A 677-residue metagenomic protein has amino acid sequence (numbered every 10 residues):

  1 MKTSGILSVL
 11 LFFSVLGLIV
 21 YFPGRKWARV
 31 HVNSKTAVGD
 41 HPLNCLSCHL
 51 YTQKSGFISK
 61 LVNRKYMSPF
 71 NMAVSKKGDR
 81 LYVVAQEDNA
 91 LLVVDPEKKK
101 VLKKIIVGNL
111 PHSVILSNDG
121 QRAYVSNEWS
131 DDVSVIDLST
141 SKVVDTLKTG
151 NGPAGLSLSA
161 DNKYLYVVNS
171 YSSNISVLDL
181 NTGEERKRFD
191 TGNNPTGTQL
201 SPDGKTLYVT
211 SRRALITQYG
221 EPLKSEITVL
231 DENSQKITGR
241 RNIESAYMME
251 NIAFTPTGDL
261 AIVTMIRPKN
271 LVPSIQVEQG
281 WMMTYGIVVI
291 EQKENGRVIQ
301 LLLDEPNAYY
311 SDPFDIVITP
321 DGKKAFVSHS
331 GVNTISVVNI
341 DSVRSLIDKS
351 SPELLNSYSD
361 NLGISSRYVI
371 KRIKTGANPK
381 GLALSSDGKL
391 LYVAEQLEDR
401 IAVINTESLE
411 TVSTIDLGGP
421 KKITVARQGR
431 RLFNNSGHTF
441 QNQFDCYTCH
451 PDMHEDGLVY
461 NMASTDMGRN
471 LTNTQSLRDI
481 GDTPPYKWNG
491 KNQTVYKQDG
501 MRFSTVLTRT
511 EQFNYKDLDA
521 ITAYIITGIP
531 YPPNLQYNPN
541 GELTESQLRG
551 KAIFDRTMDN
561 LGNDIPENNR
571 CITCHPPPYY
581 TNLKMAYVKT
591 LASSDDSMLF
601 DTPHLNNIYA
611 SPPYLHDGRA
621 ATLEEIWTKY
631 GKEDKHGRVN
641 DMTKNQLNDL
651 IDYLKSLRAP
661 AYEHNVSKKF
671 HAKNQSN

Functional and structural regions predicted by a protein language model:
M1-F12: N-terminal Sec-pathway targeting helices
F12-F433, M453: Predominantly soluble domains enriched in secretory-pathway, periplasmic, or organellar proteins
V209-T210, Q235, G239, S245-Q279 (+2 more regions): Periplasmic c-type cytochrome electron-transfer domains
